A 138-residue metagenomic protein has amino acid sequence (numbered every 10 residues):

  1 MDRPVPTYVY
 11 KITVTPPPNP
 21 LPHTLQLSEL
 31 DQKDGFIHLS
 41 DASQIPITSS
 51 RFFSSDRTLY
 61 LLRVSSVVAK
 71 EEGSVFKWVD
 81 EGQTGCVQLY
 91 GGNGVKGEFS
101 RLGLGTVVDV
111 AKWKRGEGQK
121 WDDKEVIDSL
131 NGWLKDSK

Functional and structural regions predicted by a protein language model:
D2-K138: Conserved, structured core segments of small domains
